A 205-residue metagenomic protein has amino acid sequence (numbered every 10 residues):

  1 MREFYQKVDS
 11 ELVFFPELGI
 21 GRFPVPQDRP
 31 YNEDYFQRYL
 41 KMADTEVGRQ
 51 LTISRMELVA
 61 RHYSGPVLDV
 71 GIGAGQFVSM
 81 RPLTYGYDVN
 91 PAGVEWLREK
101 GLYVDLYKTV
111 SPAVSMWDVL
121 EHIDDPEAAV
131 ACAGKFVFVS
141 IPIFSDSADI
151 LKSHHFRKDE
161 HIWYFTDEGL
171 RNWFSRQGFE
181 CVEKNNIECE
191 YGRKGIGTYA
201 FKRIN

Functional and structural regions predicted by a protein language model:
M1-A113, W117, E127-C132, I150 (+4 more regions): Conserved N-terminal segment of class I S-adenosyl-L-methionine
V119-H122: Hydrophobic adenine-recognition pocket in adenosine-nucleotide-binding enzymes
G134-S147: Conserved beta-strand signature within the Rossmann-like core of class I S-adenosyl-L-methionine
R176-F179: A structural motif corresponding to the C-terminal end of an alpha-helix and its immediate exit/capping segment
